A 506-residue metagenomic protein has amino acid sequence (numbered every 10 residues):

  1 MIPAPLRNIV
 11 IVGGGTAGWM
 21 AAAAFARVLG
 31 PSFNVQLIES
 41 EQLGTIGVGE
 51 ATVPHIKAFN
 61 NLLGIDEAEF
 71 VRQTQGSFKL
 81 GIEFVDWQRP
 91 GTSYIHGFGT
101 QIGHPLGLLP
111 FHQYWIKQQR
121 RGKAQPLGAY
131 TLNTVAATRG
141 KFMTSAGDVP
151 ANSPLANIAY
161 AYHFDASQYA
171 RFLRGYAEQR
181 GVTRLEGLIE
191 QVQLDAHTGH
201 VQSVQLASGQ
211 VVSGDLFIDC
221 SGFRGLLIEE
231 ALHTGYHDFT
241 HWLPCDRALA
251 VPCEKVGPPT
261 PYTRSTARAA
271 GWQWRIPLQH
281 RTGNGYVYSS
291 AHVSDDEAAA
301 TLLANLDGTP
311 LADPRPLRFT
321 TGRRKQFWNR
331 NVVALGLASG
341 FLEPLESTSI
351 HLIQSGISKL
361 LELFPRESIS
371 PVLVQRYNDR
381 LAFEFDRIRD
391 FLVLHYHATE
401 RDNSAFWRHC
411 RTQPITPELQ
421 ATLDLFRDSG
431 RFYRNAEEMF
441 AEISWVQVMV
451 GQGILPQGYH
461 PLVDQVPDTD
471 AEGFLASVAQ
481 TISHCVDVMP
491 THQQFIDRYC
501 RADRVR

Functional and structural regions predicted by a protein language model:
A4-G15: Beta1/beta-strand and adjacent pyrophosphate-binding region of the FAD-binding site in flavoprotein oxidoreductases
G18: N-terminal Rossmann-fold NAD(P) dinucleotide-binding loop
A26-V48: Glycine-rich FAD pyrophosphate-binding loop
V48-A137: Dinucleotide-binding Rossmann-like beta1-alpha1 core, especially the glycine-rich loop that anchors the ADP
A151-A298, I357: Predominantly flavin-linked oxidoreductase catalytic cores and closely associated redox partners
R268-T320, A338-L352, L363-I369: Conserved FAD/dinucleotide-binding core of flavoprotein oxidoreductases
G322-R387: Conserved mid-domain beta->alpha element of the FAD-binding
E362-R506: Long, low-complexity C-terminal extensions of enzymes
